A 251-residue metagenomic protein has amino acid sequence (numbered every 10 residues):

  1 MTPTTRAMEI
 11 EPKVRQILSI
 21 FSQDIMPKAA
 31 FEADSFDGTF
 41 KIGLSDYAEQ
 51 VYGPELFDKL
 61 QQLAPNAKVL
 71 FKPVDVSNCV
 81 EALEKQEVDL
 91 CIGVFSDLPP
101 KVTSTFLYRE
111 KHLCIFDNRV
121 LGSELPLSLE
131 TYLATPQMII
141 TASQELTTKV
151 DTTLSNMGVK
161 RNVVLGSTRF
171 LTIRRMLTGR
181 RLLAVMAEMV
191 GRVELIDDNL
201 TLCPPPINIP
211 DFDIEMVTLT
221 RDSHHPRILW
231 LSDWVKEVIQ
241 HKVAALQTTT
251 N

Functional and structural regions predicted by a protein language model:
M1, M8, S19-K41, Q61-Q62 (+1 more regions): Short helix-loop hinge/linker segments at domain boundaries
P12, S19, E55-K59, V76-F116 (+2 more regions): Short beta-strand-centered segments that line the small-molecule binding cleft or hinge of alpha/beta clamshell
A33, D37-P99, S167: Central regulatory/effector-binding core of bacterial HTH transcription factors
K41-G43, H112, L127-T147: Short loop->beta-strand "edge-of-pocket" segments that line small-molecule binding or catalytic clefts across diverse
Y52, E124, L129, T201-A245: A late-sequence structural motif
D75-V80, E84-V88, V94, S143-T201: Hydrophobic hinge/microswitch elements
P99-F106, E110, L171-R221: Beta-alpha-beta core module
G122-S123, P136-M157, E188, H224-I228 (+2 more regions): Secondary-structure junction motif
